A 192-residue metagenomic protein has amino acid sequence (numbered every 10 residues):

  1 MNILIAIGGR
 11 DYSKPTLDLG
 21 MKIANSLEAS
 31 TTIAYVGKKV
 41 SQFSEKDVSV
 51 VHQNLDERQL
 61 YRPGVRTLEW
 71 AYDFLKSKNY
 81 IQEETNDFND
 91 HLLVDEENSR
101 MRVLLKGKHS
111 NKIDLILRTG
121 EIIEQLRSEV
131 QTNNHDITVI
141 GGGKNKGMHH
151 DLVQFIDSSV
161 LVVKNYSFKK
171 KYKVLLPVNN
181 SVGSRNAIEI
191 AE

Functional and structural regions predicted by a protein language model:
M1-R66, W70-Y72, K76, Y80-E83 (+1 more regions): Small/aliphatic-rich secondary-structure junction motif
S13, L17-L19, L115-K170: Gly/Ser-rich helix-loop-strand patches that form or flank binding pockets for ribonucleotide-derived cofactors
E28, E45-S49, L55-D56, N89-E96 (+2 more regions): Short alpha-helical interface elements
V40-E45, D95-S99, V160-V162: Short hydrophobic/aromatic-rich motifs at helix boundaries and adjacent loops
Q42, L93, M148, K170-K171: Short secondary-structure boundary/hinge segments and terminal tails
E57, H109-I113, K144-H150, L175: Acidic/glycine-enriched edge-of-secondary-structure segments
D73-T138, K144: Structural beta-alpha unit
